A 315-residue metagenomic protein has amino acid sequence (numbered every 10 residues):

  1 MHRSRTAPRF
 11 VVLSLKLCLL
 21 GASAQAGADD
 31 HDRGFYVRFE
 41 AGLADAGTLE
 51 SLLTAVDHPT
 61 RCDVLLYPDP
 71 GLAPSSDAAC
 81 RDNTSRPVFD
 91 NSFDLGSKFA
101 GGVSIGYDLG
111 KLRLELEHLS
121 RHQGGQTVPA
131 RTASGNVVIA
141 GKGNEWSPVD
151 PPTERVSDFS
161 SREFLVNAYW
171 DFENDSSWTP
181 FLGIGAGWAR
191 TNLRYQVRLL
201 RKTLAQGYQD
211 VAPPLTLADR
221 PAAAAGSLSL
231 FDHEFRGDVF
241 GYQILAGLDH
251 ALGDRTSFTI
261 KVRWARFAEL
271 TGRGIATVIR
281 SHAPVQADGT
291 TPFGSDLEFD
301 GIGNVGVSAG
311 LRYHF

Functional and structural regions predicted by a protein language model:
M1-D32: Cleavable N-terminal export/targeting peptides
A22-R38, T48-D57: Outer-membrane beta-barrel biogenesis signature
D32, L109-L112, E173-S177, A251-G253: Outer-membrane beta-barrel channels and translocator barrels
Y36, A100-S104, L165-N167, Q243-L245 (+1 more regions): Membrane-embedded beta-strand positions in outer-membrane beta-barrel channels/transporters
Y36-R38, G301-F315: Outer-membrane beta-barrel "beta-signal"
F39-L43, Y107, L116-S120, L182-W188 (+1 more regions): Transmembrane beta-barrel strands of outer-membrane/channel proteins
G47-G96, L119-E163, A189-V239, A268-G306: Extracellular/periplasm-exposed beta-strand and loop segments of Gram-negative cell-envelope proteins, dominated by
Y107-L109, W170-F172, L248-H250, W264 (+1 more regions): Residue-level signature of outer-membrane beta-barrel architecture
